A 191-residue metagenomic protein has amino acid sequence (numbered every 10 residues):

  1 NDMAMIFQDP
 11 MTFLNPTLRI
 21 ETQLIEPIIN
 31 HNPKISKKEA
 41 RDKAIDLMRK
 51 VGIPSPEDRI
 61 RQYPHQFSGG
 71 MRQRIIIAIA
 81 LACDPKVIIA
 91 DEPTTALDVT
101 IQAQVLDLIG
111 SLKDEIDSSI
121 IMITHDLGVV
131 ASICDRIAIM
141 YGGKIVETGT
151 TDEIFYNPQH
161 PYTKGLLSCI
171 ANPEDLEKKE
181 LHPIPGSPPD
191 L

Functional and structural regions predicted by a protein language model:
I20-E39, R49-I53, Q66, G149: ABC-type ATPase nucleotide-binding domains, specifically the catalytic core motifs of the NBD
A82-K86: A short, proline-enriched helix->beta-strand linker immediately N-terminal to the Walker B motif in ABC-type P-loop
A103-D117, G128: Helical segment within the ABC ATPase nucleotide-binding domain
V130-S132: A short, surface-exposed alpha-helical micro-motif characterized by mixed small hydrophobic and charged/polar residues
R136, T148: Short, glycine/charged-rich "phosphate-handling" switch motifs in NTP-dependent and phosphotransfer domains
T151-L191: Charged, flexible cofactor/metal-binding loops and thiol motifs
